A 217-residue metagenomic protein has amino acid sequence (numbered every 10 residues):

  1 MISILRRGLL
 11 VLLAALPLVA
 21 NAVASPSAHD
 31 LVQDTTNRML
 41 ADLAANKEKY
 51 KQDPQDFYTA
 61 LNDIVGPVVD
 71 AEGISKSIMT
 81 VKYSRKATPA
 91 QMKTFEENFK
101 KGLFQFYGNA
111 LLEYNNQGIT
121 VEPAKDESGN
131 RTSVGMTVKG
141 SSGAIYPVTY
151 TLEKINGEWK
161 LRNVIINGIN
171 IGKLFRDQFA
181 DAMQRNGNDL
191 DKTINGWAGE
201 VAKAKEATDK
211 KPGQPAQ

Functional and structural regions predicted by a protein language model:
M1-L9: Bacterial N-terminal signal peptides that target proteins for export
G8-V19: Bacterial N-terminal signal peptides
A20-P26: Boundary at the C-terminal end of the N-terminal hydrophobic targeting segment
P26-Y107: Early exported N-terminus immediately downstream of N-terminal targeting peptides
Y83, G102, D126-E127, G140-S141 (+1 more regions): Solvent-exposed loop/turn segments at secondary-structure junctions within structured extracellular/periplasmic domains
Q105-Y146, W197-Q217: Surface-exposed, charged secondary-structure patches
I145-K173: Short beta-strand edge/turn micro-motifs at domain boundaries
N163-Q217: Low-complexity, intrinsically disordered terminal/linker segments enriched in charged and Gly/Pro repeats
